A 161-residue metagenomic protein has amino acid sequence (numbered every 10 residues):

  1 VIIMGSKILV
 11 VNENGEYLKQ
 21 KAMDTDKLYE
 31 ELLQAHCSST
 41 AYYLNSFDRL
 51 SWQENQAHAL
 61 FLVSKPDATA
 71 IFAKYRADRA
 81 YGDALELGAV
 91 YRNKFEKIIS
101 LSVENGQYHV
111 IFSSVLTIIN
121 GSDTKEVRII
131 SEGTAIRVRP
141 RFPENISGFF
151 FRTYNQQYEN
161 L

Functional and structural regions predicted by a protein language model:
V1-I8, E13-E31, N45, L50-L161: Structured, amphipathic secondary-structure segments that form assembly/contact surfaces in multi-subunit
H36-F47: Solvent-exposed, amphipathic alpha-helical segments
